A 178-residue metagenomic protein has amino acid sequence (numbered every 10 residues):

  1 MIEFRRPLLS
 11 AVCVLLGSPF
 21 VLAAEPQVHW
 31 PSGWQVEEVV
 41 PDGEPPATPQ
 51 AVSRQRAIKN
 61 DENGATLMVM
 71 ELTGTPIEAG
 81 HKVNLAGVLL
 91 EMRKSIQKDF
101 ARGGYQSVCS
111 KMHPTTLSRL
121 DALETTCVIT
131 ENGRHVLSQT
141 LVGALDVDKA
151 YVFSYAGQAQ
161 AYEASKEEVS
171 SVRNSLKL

Functional and structural regions predicted by a protein language model:
M1-A11: Bacterial N-terminal signal peptides that target proteins for export
S10-P19: Bacterial N-terminal signal peptides
L22-R54: N-terminal "mature-domain start" segment
W30, L85-V88, M92, I96 (+1 more regions): Stable alpha-helical elements in mature extracytoplasmic
P31-Q35, K149-L178: Surface-exposed amphipathic alpha-helical segments
W34, E38, I96-G104, R173-K177: Sec/Tat-exported extracytoplasmic proteins
G43-L137: Conserved polar/disulfide-associated segments of primarily extracytoplasmic proteins
V142-K149: A short, solvent-exposed beta-edge/loop patch
